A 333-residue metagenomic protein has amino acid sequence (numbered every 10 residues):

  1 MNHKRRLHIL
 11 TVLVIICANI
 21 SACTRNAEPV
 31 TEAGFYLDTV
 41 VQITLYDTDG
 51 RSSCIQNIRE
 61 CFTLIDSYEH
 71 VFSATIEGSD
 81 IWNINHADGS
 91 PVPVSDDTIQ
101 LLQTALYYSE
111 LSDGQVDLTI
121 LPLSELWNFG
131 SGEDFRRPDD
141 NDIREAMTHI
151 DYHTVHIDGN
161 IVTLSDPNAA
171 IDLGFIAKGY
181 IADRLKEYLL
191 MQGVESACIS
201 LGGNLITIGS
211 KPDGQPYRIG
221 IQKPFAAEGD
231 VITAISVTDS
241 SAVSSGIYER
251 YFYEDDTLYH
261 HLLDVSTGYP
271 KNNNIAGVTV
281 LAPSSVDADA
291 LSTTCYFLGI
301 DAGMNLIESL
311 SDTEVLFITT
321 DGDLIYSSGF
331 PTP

Functional and structural regions predicted by a protein language model:
N2-L10, I16-P333: Mature catalytic core of soluble alpha/beta enzymes
